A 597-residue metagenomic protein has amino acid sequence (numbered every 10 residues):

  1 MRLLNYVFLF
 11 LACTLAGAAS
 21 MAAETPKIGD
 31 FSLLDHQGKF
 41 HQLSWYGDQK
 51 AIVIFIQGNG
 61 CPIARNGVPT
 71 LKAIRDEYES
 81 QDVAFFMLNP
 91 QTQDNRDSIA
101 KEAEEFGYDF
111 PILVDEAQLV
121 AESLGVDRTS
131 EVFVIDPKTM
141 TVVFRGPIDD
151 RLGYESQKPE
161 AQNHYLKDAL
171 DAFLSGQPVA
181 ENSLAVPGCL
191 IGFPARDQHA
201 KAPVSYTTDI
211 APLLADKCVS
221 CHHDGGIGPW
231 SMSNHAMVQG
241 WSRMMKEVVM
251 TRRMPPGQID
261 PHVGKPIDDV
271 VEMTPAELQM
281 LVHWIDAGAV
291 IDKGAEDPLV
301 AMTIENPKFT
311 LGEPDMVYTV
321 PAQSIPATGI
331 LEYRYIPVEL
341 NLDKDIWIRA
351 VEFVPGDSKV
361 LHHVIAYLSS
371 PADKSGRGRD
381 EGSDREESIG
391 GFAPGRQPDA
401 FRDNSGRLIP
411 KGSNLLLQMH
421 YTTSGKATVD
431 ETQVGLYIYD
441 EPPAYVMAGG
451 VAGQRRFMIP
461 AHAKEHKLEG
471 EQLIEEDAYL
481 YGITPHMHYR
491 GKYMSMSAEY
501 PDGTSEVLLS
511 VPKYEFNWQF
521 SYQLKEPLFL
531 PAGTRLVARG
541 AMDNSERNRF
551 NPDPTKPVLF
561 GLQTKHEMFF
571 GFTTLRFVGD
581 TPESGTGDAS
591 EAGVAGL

Functional and structural regions predicted by a protein language model:
Y6-A18: Bacterial N-terminal signal peptides
F31-I52, H199-T208: A short beta-strand-turn-helix
W45-R65, L170: Short active-site neighborhood of thiol/selenol oxidoreductases, capturing the structured segment around
G58-P69, T92-Q93, V132, C189-G192 (+1 more regions): Short, thiol/selenol-centered motifs that function as redox-active sites or metal-ligating centers
R65-F106, L113-S123: Structural microenvironment flanking redox-active thiols in thiol-disulfide oxidoreductases
E116-G192: Thiol/selenol-based redox catalytic cores and closely related redox-interacting motifs
E181-L342, H363, G412-Q418: Aromatic- and Gly/Pro-enriched helix-to-coil junctions and flexible linker segments
P256-P266, E296-Y479, P485-L597: Beta-strand-centric surfaces of beta-sandwich/beta-rich domains
